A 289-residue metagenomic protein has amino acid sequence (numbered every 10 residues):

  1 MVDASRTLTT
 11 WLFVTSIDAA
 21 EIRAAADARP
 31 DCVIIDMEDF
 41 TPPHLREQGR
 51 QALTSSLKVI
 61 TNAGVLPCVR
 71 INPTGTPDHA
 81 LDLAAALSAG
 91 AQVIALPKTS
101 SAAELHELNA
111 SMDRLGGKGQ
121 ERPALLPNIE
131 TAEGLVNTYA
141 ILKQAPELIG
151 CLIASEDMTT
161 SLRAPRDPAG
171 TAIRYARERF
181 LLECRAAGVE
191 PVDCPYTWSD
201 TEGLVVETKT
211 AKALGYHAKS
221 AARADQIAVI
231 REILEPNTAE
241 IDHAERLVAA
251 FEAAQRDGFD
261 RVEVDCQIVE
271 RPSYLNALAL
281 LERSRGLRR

Functional and structural regions predicted by a protein language model:
M1-R289: Expand to "…catalyze enediolate/carbanion chemistry for C-C bond making/breaking, isomerization, decarboxylation
